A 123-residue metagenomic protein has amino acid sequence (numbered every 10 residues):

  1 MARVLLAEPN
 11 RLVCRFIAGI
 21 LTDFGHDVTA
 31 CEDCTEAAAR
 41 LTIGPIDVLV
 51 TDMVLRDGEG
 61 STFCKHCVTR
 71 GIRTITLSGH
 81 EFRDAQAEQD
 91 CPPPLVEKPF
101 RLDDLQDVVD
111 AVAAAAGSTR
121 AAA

Functional and structural regions predicted by a protein language model:
E8: Conserved acidic carboxylate
R11, E32-E36, D103: Acidic phosphotransfer microenvironment of two-component signaling modules
R11-T29: Two-component/phosphorelay signaling modules centered on CheY-like receiver
A30-V48: Acidic, metal-coordinating helix/loop segments flanking the phosphotransfer/catalytic sites of two-component signaling
T51-V68: Conserved phosphotransfer microenvironments
I75-G79: Hydrophobic/aromatic residues positioned on beta-strands within the core alpha/beta folds
E88-V96: As written
F100-G117, A121-A122: C-terminal output helix
